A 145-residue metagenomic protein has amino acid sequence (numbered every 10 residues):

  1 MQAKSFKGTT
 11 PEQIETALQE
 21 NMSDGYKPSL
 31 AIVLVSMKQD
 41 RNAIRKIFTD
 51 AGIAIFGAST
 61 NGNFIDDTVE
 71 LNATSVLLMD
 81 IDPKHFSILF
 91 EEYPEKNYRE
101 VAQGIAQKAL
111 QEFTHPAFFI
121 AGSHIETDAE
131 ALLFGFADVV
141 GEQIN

Functional and structural regions predicted by a protein language model:
M1-N145: Cofactor- and metal-binding active-site motifs of prokaryotic enzymes that mediate redox/radical or nucleophilic
